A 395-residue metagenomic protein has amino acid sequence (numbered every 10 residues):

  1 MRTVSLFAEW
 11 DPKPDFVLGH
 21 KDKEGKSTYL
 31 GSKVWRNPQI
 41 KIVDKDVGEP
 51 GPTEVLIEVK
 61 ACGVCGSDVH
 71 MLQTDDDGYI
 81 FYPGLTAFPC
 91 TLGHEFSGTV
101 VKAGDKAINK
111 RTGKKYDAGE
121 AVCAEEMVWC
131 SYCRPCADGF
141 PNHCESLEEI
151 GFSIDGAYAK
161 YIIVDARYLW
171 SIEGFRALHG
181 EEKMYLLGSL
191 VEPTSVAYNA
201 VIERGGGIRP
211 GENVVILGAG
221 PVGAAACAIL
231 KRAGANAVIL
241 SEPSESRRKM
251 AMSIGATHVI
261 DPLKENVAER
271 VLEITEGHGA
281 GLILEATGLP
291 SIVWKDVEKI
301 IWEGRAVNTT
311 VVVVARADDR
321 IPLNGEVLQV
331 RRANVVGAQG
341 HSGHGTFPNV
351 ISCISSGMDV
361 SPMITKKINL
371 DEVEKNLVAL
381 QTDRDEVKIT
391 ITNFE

Functional and structural regions predicted by a protein language model:
D11-A61, P83, A87-T91: A short N-terminal beta-strand-loop micro-motif at the entrance of redox/enzyme domains
V17, L284, W294-A306, G343-E395: C-terminal hydrophobic helical "lid"/dimerization subdomain of Rossmann-like NAD(P)H-dependent oxidoreductases
D46-C62, D77-R134, R176: Glycine-rich beta-strand-centered segment in the early N-terminal region that forms part of a ligand/cofactor-binding
A61, E125, L284-A286, N393: Short, well-ordered coil/turn residues at beta-beta hairpins and beta-strand->alpha-helix junctions within
P83-H94, N109-K110, C130-N213, L217: NAD(P)H dinucleotide-binding glycine-rich loop of Rossmann-like/cofactor-binding domains, especially the beta1-alpha1
G180-K264, E269: Mid-domain Rossmann-like dinucleotide-binding core that forms the NAD(H)/NADP(H) cofactor-binding site
G205-P210, A233, K249-N334: Glycine-rich cofactor phosphate-binding loops and adjacent beta1-alpha1 units of small-molecule cofactor enzyme domains
